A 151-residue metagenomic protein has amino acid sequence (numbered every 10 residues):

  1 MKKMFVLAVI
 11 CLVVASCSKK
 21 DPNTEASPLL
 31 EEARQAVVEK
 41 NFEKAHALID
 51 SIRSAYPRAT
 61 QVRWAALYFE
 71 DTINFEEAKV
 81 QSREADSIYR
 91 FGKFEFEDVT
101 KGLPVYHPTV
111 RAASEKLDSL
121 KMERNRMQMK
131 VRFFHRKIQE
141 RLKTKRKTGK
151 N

Functional and structural regions predicted by a protein language model:
K2-A8: Sec-dependent signal peptide recognition, specifically the positively charged N-region followed immediately by
V13-S16: C-terminal motif of bacterial Sec signal peptides marking the signal peptidase cleavage site
S18-A65: Start-of-domain marker
R53-W64, F96-R111, E115: Short solvent-exposed coil/turn linkers within tandem alpha-helical repeat scaffolds
A59-T60, V80, M127, T148: Alpha-solenoid repeat scaffolds
E70-E95: Alpha-helical linker/edge segments of TPR/alpha-solenoid repeat scaffolds and analogous pre-/post-domain helices
M127-N151: Short, low-complexity, Pro/Ser/Thr/Gly-rich segments in the mature regions of secreted, periplasmic
